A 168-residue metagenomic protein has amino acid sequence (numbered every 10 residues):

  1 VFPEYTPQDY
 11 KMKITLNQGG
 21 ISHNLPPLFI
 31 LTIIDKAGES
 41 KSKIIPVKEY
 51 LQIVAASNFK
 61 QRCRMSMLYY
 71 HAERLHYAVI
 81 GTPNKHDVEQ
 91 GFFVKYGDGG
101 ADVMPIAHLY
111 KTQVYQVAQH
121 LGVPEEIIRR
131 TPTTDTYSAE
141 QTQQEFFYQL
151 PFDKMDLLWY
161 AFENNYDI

Functional and structural regions predicted by a protein language model:
V1-P83, D87: ATP-dependent adenylation/nucleotidyltransferase module used to activate substrates
G81-I168: Mid-to-C-terminal catalytic subdomains of enzymes that bind/position adenosyl phosphate moieties or nucleic-acid
